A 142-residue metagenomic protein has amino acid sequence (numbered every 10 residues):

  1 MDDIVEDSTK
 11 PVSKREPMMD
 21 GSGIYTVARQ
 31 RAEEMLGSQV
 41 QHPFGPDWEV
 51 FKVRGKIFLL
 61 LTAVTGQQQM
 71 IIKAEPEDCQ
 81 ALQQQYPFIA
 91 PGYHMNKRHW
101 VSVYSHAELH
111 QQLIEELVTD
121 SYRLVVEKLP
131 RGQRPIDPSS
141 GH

Functional and structural regions predicted by a protein language model:
M1-H142: Charge-dense, helix-prone N-terminal extensions
